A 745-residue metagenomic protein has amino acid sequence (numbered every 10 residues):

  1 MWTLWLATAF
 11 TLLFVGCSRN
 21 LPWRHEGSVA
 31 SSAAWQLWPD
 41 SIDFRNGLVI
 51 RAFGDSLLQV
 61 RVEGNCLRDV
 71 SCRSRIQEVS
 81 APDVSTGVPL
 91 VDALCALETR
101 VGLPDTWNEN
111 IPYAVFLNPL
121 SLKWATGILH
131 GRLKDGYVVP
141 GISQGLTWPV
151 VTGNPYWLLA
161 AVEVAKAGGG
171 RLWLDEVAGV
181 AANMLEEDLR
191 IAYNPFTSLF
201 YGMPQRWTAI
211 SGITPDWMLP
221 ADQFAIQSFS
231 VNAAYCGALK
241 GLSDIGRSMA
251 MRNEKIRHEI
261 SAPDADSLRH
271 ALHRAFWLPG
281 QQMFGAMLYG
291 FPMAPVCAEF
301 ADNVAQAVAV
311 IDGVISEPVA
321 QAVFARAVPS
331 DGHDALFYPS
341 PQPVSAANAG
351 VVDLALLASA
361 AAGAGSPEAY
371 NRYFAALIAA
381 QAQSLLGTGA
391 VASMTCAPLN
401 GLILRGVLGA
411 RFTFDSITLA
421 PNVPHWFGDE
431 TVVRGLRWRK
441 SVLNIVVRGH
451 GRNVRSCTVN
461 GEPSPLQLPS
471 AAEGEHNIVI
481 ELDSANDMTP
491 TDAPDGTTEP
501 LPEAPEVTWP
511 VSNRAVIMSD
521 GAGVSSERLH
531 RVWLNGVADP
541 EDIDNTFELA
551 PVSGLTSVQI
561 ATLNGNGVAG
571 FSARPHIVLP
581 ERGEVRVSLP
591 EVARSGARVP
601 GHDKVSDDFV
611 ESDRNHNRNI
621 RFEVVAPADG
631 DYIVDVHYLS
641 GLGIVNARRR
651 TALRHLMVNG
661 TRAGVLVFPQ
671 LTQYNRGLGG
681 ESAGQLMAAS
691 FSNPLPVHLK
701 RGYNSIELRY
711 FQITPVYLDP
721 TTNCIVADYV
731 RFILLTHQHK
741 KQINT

Functional and structural regions predicted by a protein language model:
S18-G102, R171-W173, A182-E187, G246-S248 (+6 more regions): Acidic/polar, glycine-enriched structural segments that form the non-catalytic walls/loops of the carbohydrate-binding
L21-L48, L356-I517: Non-catalytic C-terminal accessory modules of carbohydrate-active enzymes
C95, T99-G136, G179-E186, A225-S248 (+4 more regions): Active-site core of glycosidic bond-cleaving carbohydrate-active enzymes
K134-W148, W207-Q227, F291, S384-L386: Acidic/His metal-coordination segments adjacent to aromatic residues that form catalytic metal sites in metalloenzymes
T458-E462, L534-V537, M657-G664: Short strand-turn-strand beta-turns centered on an Asx-Gly dipeptide
L468-E475, T546-G554: Solvent-exposed segments in extracellular or luminal domains encompassing
V537-D544: Short beta-strand segments within Ig-like beta-sandwich modules, predominantly Fibronectin type-III
A550-L555, A561-T562, F571-T745: Extracytoplasmic
